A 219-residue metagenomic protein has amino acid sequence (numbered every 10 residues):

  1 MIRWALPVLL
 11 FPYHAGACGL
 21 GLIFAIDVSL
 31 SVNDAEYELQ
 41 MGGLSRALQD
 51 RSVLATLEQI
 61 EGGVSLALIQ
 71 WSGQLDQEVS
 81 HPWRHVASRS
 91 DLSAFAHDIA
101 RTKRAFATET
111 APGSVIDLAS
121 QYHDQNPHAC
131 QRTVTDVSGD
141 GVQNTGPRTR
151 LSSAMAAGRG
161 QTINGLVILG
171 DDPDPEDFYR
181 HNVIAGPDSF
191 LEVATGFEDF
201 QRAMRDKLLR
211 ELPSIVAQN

Functional and structural regions predicted by a protein language model:
P12-H14: N-terminal signal peptide c-region/cleavage motif recognized by signal peptidases
C18-P82, V115-I116, V134-S138, N164-L166: Von Willebrand factor
A25-A35, L66, P82, D98-E109 (+3 more regions): Second-shell loop/turn segments in exported
R51-I60, T108-E109, P127, Q131-T133 (+1 more regions): Surface-exposed patches in mature extracellular/periplasmic domains of secreted proteins
G63-D98, P175-N182: Short beta-strand-loop
E78, S93-T133, G165-P175, D199 (+1 more regions): Von Willebrand factor
G141-N182: VWA/integrin I-like adhesion module and closely mimicked acidic/polar interface patches used
I168, P173-Q218: Von Willebrand factor A/integrin I-like adhesion domains
